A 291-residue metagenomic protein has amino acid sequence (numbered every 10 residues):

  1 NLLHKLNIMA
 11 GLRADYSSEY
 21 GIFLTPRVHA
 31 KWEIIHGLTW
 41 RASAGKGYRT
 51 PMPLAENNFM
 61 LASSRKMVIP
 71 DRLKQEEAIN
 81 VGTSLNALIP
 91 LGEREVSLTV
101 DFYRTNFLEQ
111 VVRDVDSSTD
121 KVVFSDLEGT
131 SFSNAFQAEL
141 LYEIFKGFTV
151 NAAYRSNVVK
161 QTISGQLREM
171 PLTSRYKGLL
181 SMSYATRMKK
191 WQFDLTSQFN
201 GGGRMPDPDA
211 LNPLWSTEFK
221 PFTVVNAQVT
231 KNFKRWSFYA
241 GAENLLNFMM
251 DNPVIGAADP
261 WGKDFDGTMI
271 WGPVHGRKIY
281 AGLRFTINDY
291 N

Functional and structural regions predicted by a protein language model:
N1-H4, A14, I22, W32-E33 (+8 more regions): Residue-level signature of outer-membrane beta-barrel architecture
H4-I8, S97-N106, D126-P208, R284-N291: Gram-negative outer-membrane beta-barrel transporters
L12, L24-A30, I69, I79-T83 (+4 more regions): Hydrophobic, lipid-facing positions within transmembrane beta-strands of outer-membrane proteins
L12-S18, A44-T50, N57-F59, A87-I89 (+7 more regions): Transmembrane beta-strands of outer-membrane beta-barrel pores
Y20-P26, P53-F59, K66, Q110-T119 (+3 more regions): Outer-membrane beta-barrel translocator domains and adjoining extracellular loop/strand segments of Gram-negative
E33, T39-R41, K74-D126, F132: Membrane-embedded beta-barrel scaffold of Gram-negative outer-membrane proteins
T39-L88, G202-P206: Outer-membrane beta-barrel translocator/channel fold
V150, R187, F199-P206, T230-N291: C-terminal beta-signal and adjacent terminal beta-strands/loops of Gram-negative outer-membrane beta-barrel proteins
